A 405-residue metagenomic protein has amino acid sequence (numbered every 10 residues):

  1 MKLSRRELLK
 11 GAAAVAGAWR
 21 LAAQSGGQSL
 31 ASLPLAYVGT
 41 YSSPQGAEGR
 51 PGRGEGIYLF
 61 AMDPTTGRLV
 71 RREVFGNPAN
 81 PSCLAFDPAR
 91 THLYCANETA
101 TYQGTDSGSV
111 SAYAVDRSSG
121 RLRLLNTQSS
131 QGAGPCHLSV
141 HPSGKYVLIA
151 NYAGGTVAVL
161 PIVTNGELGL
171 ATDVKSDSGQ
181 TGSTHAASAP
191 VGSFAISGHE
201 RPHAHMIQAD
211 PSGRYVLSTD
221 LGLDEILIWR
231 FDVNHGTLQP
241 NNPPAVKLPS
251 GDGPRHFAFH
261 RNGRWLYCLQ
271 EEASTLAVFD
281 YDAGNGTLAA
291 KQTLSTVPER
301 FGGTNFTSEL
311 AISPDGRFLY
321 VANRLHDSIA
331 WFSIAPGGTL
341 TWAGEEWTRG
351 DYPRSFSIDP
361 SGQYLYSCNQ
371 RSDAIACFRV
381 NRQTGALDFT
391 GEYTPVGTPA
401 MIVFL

Functional and structural regions predicted by a protein language model:
M1-A16: N-terminal secretory signal peptides and thylakoid transit peptides that target proteins across membranes
R20-Y41: C-terminal segment of N-terminal export signals and the immediately downstream linker at the start of the mature
S43-G46, T99-Q103, G154-G155, L223-D224 (+3 more regions): Short glycine/acidic-enriched loop and turn motifs that connect beta-strands
A61-T66, A114-G120, P161-G169, R230-T237 (+3 more regions): Short loop/turn segments immediately following beta-strands, especially the blade-tip and inter-blade linker loops
V70-V74, L124-T127, S193-I196, N242-K247 (+4 more regions): A short beta-strand motif characteristic of beta-propeller blades
R71-V140: Blade-loop segments of beta-propeller domains
P78-P88, Q131-P142, S178-S212, L248-W265 (+3 more regions): Beta-rich, blade/repeat-based domains predominating in secreted/periplasmic proteins but also intracellular
